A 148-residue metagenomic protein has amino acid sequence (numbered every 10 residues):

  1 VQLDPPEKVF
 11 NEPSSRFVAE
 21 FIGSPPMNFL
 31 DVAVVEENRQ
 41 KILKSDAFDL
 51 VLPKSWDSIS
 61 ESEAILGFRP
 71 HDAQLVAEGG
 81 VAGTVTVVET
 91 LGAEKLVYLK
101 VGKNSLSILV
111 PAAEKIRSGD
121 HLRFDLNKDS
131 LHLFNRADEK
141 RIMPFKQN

Functional and structural regions predicted by a protein language model:
Q2-D4, N11-S15: ABC ATPase "signature
F10, F21, P26: Nucleotide-binding/hydrolysis machinery
P25-L30, E37-N148: Non-catalytic connector elements of ABC transporters
